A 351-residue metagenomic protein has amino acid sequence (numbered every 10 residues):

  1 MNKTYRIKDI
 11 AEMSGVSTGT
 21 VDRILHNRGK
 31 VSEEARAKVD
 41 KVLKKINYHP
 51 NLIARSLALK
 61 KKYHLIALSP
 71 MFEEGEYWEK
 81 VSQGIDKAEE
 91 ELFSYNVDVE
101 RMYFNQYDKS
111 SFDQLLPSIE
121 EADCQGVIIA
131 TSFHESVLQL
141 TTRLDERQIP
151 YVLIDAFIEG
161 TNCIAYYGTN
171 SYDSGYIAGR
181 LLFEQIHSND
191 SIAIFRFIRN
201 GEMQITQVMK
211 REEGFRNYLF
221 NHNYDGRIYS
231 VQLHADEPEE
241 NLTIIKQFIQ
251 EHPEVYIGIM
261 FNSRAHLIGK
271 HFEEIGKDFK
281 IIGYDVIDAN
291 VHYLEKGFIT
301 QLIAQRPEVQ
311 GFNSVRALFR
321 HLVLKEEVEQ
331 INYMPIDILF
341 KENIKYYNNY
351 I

Functional and structural regions predicted by a protein language model:
M1-K60: N-terminal helix-turn-helix DNA-binding module of bacterial transcription factors
V42, I46, E202-M203, R306-I351: Hinge/cleft segment of the Venus flytrap/periplasmic-binding protein
N51-D113: Amphipathic helical "hinge" segments at domain boundaries
L68-P70, A193-F195, L339: Short hydrophobic segments within beta-strands
P70-E79, E100-S110, G168-S174, R196-G214 (+5 more regions): Hinge/beta->alpha junction and helix N-cap segments in small-molecule ligand-binding domains
V127-D145, Y229-A289: Hydrophobic alpha-helical
S136-D173, I287-E295, I299: Flexible loop/hinge segments that line or gate small-molecule binding clefts
Y166-A193, N241-L242, R306-V323: Hydrophobic alpha-helical segments within soluble ligand-binding/sensing domains
